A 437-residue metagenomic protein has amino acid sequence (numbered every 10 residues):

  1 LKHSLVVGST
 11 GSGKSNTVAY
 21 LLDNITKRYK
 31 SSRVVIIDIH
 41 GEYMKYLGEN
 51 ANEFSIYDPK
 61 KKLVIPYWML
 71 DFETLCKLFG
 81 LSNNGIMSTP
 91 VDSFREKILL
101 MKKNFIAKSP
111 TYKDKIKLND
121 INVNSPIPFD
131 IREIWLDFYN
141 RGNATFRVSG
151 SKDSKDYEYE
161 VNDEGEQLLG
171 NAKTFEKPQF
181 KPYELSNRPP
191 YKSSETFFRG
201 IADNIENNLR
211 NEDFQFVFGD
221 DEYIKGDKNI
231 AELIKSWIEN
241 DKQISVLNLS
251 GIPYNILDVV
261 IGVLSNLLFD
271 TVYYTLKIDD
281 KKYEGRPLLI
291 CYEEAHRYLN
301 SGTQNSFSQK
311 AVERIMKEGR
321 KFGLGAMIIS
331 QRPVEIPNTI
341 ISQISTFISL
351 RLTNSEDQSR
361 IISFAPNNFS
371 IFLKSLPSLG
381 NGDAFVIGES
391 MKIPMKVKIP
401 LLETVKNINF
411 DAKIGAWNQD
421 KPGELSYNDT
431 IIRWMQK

Functional and structural regions predicted by a protein language model:
L1-K61, N338, V386, W417-N418: Glycine-rich phosphate-binding loop of nucleotide-binding enzymes
T10, Q304, P333: The conserved Walker
S31-V34, D241-I244, G285-L289, F322-M327: Loop/turn-to-beta-strand initiation segments
G41-E53, Y67-E73, K77-A311: P-loop NTPase motor domains
Y57-M69, F347-E356: Conserved AAA+ ATPase "SRH/arginine-finger" region at the nucleotide-binding site
L81, F307-S308, E313-K398: Conserved ATP-driven motor cores of ASCE-family P-loop NTPases powering translocation/secretion/packaging/pilus
T89-P110, K374-V405: Conserved AAA+ ATPase small/helical "lid" subdomain
R141-S149, S154-V161, Q167-A172, N381-K437: Conserved P-loop NTPase motor module
